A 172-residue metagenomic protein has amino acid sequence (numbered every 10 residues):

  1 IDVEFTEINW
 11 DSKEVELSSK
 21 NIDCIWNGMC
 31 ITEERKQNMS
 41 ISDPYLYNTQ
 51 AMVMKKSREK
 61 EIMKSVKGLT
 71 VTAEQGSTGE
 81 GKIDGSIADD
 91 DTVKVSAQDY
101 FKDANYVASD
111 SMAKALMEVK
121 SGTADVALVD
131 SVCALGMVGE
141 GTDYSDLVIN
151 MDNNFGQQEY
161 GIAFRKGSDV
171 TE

Functional and structural regions predicted by a protein language model:
I1, G79-A108, V138-D143: Ligand-binding cleft/hinge of the Venus flytrap
I1, S57-K60, K64-T78, L135 (+1 more regions): Extended ligand-binding regions for polar small-molecule ligands
D2-S65, D152-N154: Acidic, polar ligand-binding/catalytic clefts
D2-V3, S18-N27, L69-T70, A104-V107 (+2 more regions): Alpha-to-beta junction loops
E4-L17, D99-E118, Q158: Short helix-initiation/N-cap motifs at beta->coil->alpha
S12, G28-N38, K82-G85, A113 (+1 more regions): A ligand-binding cleft/hinge motif common to bilobed small-molecule-binding domains
L46-K56, S131, V138-E172: Periplasmic-binding protein-like
